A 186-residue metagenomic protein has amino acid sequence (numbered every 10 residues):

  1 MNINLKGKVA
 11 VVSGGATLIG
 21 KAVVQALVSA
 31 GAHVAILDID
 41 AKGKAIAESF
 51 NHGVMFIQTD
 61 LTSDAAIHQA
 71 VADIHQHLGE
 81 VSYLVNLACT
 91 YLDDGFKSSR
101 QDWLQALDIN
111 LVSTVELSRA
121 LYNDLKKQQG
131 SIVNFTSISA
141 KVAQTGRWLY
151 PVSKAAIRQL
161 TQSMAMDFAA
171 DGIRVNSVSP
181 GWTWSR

Functional and structural regions predicted by a protein language model:
I3-A35: Canonical Rossmann dinucleotide-binding motif of NAD(H)/NADP(H)-dependent dehydrogenases/reductases, specifically
L87-L92: Conserved NAD(P)H cofactor-binding loop of Rossmann-fold oxidoreductase domains
D94-L107: Substrate-binding pocket helix/loop in short-chain dehydrogenase/reductase
S98, A143-P151, S163: Active-site loop-to-helix junction immediately N-terminal to the catalytic Tyr of the SDR YXXXK motif in Rossmann-fold
S118, S153, T161: Active-site helix of classical SDR
N123, M166-D167: Alpha-helical segment proximal to the catalytic Tyr-Lys
S137: Residue(s) in the substrate-gating loop at a strand-loop-helix junction that position the organic substrate next
